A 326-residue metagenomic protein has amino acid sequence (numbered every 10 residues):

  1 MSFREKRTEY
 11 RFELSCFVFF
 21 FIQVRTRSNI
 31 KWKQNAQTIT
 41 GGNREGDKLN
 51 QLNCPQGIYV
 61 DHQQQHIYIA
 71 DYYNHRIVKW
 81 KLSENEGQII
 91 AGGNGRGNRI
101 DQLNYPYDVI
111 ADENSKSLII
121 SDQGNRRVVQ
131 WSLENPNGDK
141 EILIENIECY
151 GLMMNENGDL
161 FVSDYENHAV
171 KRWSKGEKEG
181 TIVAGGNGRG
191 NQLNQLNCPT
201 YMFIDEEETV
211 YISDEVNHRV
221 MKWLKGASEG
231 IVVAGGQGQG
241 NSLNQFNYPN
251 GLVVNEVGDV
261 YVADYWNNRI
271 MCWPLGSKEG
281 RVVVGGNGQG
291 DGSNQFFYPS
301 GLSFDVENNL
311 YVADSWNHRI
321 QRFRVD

Functional and structural regions predicted by a protein language model:
Q23-C54, N85-Y107, N135-E148, E177-T200 (+2 more regions): Gly/Pro-rich loop segments of beta-rich domains
G42-H75: Beta-strand-rich domains and repeat architectures in extracellular enzymes and scaffolds, especially beta-propellers
P55, P106, C149-G151, N157 (+8 more regions): Conserved positions at the start
V60-Q64, A111-S115, M154-N157, I204-E207 (+2 more regions): Residue-level detector of Asp-centered blade-edge/turn motifs that repeat once per structural unit in beta-propeller
Q63, Y72, L82, N114 (+10 more regions): Short loop/turn segments immediately following the C-termini of beta-strands
H66-Y68, S117-I119, D159-F161, V210-Y211 (+2 more regions): Conserved beta-propeller blade signature
H75-V78, R126-V129, H168-K171, H218-M221 (+2 more regions): Structural signal for beta-propeller blades
F297-D326: Blade-level signature of beta-propeller repeat domains, shared across WD40, Kelch, NHL, RCC1 and BNR/Asp-box propellers
